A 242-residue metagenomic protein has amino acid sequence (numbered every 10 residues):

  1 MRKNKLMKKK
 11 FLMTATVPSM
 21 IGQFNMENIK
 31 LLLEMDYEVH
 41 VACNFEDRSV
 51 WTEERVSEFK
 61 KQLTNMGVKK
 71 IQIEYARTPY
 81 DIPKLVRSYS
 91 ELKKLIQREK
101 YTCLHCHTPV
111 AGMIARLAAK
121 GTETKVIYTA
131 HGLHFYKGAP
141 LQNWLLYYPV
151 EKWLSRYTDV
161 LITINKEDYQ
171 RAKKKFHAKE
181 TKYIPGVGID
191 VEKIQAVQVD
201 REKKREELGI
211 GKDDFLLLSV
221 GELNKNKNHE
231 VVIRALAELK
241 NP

Functional and structural regions predicted by a protein language model:
K10-L12, A119-H134, E151, I162 (+1 more regions): Active-site proximal beta-strand in glycosyltransferases
T14, I164, S219-L223: Short hydrophobic "strand-cap" motifs at the C-terminus of beta-strands
T14-K84, E167-K175, T181-Y183: N-terminal strand-loop element at the rim of the active site of nucleotide-sugar-dependent glycosyltransferases
G22-L31, F215-E238: A conserved mid-protein helix/loop that constitutes part of the nucleotide-sugar donor-binding site
V56-K61, Q195-I210: A short helix/loop element that forms part of the nucleotide-sugar donor recognition site in Leloir-type
P83-S90, K125-I127, F135-Y157: Nucleotide-sugar donor phosphate/pyrophosphate-binding loop at the beta->alpha transition of glycosyltransferases
C106-A111, A130: Short His-centered aromatic/hydrophobic patch
S155-D200: Donor nucleotide-sugar binding/catalytic pocket of nucleotide-sugar-dependent glycosyltransferases
